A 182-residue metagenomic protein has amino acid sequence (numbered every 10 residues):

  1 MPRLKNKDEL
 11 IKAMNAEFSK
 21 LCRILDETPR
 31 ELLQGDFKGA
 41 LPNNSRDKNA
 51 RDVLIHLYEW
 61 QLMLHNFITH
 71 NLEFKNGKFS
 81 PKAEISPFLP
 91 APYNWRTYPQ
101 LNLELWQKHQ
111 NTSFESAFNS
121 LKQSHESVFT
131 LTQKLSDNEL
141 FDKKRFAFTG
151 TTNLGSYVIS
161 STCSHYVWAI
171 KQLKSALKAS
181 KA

Functional and structural regions predicted by a protein language model:
M1-D26: Extreme N-terminal tail/first-helix region
P2, D47, N102-E115, T149-S156: Acidic/His metal-coordination segments adjacent to aromatic residues that form catalytic metal sites in metalloenzymes
D8-N15, L54, Y58, E115-F118 (+3 more regions): Short amphipathic alpha-helical segments with heptad-repeat character
F18-L25, Q61, H125-T132, A169-I170 (+1 more regions): A structural signal for well-ordered alpha-helices, especially hydrophobic packing surfaces of coiled-coils
D36-R96, K134, N138-A182: Short, contiguous alpha-helical
L89-F141: Acidic/histidine-rich alpha-helical segments that form the ligand environment of transition-metal centers
